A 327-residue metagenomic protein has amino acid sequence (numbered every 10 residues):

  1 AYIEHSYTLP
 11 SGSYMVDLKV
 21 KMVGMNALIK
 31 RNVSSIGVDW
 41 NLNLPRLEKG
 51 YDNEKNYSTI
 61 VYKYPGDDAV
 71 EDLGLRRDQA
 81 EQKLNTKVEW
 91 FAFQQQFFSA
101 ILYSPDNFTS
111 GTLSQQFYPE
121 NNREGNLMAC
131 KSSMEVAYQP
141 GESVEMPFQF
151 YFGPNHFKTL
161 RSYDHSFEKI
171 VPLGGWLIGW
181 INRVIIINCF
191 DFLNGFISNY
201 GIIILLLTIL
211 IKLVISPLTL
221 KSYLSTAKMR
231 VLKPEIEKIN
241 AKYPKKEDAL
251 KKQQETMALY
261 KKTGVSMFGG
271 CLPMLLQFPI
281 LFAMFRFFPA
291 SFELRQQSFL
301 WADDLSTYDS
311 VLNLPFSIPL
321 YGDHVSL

Functional and structural regions predicted by a protein language model:
A1, N194, P279-L300, D304: Juxtamembrane "helix exit" motif at the C-terminal ends of alpha-helical transmembrane segments in multi-pass membrane
A1-K169: Soluble non-transmembrane domains of integral membrane proteins
L18, I202-I211, M267-F288, L327: Hydrophobic alpha-helical transmembrane segments of multi-pass integral membrane proteins
N121-R123, Y151-I203, Q297-L327: Interfacial loop/helix-cap signal at membrane boundaries in integral membrane proteins
V144-K158, T208-I211, I215-Y223: Hydrophobic alpha-helical transmembrane segments
C189-N194, Y200-K221, K228-V231: Phosphate-binding glycine-rich loops and their immediate beta-loop-alpha structural context
V214-L281: Membrane-interface amphipathic helices and adjacent TM-edge segments
A258-K262, F268-G269, L276-F278, M284-F285 (+2 more regions): Flexible, glycine/threonine-enriched loop-and-boundary segments that flank and lead into catalytic domains of large
